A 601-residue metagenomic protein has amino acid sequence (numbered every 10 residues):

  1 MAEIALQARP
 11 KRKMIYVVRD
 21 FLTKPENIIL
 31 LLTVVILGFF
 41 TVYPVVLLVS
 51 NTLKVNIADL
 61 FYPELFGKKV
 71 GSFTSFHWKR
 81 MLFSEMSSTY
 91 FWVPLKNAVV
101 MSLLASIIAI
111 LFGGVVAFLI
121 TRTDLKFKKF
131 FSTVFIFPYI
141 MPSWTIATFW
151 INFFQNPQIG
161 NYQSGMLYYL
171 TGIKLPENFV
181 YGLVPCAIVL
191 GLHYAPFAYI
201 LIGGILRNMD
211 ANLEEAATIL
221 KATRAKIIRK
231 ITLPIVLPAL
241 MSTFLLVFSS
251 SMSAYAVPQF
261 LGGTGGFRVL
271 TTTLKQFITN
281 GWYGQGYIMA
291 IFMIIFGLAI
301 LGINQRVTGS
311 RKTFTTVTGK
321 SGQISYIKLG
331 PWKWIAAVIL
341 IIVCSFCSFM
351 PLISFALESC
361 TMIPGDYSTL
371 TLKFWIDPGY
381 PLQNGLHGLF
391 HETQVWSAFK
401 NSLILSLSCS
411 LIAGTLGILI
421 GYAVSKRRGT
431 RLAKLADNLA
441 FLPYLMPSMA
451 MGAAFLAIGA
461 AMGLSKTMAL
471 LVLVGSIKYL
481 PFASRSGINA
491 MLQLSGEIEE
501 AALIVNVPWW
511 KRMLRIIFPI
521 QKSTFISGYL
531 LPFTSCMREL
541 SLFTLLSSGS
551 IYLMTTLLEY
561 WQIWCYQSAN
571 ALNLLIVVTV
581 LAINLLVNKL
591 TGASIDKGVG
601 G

Functional and structural regions predicted by a protein language model:
M1-L32, R306-I342, R431-A433, N588-G601: Transmembrane alpha-helical segments of polytopic membrane transport and secretion proteins
M14-V18, F73-M86, L370-F390: A short amphipathic helical element positioned immediately N-terminal to and/or at the very start of a transmembrane
P25-F66, L82-L206, I235-Y255, F260 (+9 more regions): Membrane-water interface segments at the C-terminal ends of transmembrane alpha-helices in multi-pass inner-membrane
I57, Y62-V70, E215, T223 (+2 more regions): Juxtamembrane inter-helical linkers in multi-pass membrane proteins
T74, L201-E215, R224, V236-L237 (+8 more regions): Transmembrane helix boundary and interhelical loop/hinge segments in multi-pass membrane proteins
R80, S132, A211-I219, K230 (+9 more regions): Short amphipathic alpha-helical coupling elements at transmembrane boundaries
Y255-G281, P364-S368, R538-Q567, V599-G601: Glycine-rich helix-loop "coupling/hinge" segments at transmembrane-helix boundaries in multipass transporters
T272-F296: Helix-loop-helix hairpin linking two adjacent transmembrane segments in secondary transporters
